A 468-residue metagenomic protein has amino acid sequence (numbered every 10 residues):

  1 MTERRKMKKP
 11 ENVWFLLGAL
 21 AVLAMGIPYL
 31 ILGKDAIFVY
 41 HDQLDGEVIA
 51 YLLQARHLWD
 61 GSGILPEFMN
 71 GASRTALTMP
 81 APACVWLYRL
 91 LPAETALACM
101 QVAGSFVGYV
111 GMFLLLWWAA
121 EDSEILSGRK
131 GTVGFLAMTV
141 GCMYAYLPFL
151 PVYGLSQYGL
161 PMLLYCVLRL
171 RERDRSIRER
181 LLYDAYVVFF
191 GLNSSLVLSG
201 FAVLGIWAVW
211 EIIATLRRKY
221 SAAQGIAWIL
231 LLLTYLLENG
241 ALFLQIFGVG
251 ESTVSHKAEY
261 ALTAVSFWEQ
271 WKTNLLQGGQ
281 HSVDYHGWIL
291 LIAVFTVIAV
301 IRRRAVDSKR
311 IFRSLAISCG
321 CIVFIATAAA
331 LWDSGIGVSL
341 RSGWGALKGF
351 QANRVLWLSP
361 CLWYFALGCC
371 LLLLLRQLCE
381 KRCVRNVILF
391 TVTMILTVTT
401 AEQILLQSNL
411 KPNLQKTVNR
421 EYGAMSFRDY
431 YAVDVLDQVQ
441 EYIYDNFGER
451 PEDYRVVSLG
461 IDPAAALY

Functional and structural regions predicted by a protein language model:
M1-P10, A119-G128, R169-L182, I212-A223 (+2 more regions): Membrane-interface junctions at the ends of membrane-embedded or membrane-associated helices
M1-Y29, G131: Start-transfer (signal-anchor) and selected internal transmembrane alpha helices of multi-pass inner/ER membrane
V22-M112, Y153-G154: Membrane-interface coil-to-helix junctions
T95, L147-L155, I311-F312, G320-L375 (+1 more regions): Membrane-helix boundary/interfacial segments in multi-pass membrane proteins
F106-A119, R129-R171, S176-L216, Q224-I246: Membrane-embedded helix bundles of polyisoprenyl
G131, F135, I229, L373-S408: Signature aromatic-anchored transmembrane alpha helix within multi-pass, membrane-resident enzymes that catalyze glycan
L236-R302, N353: Periplasmic/ER-lumenal interhelical loops and adjacent helix-loop junctions in multi-pass membrane proteins
Q403-Y468: Soluble catalytic regions of membrane-associated enzymes that act on cell-envelope and secretory-pathway components
